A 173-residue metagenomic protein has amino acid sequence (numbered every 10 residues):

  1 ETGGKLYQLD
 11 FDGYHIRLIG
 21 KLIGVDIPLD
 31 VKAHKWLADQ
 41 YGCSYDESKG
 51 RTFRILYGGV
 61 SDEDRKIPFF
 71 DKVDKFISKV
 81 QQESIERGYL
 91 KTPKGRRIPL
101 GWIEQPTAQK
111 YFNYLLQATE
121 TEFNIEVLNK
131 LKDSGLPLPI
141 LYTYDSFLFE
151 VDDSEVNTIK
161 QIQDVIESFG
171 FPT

Functional and structural regions predicted by a protein language model:
E1-A108: Helical catalytic core of nucleic-acid polymerases
Q8-F11, T52, L138-D152: Catalytic palm active-site di-aspartate
F11, T119-F123, S154-T158: Short amphipathic alpha-helical segments
P28, E63-R65, L138-Y142, N157-I159: Extended hydrophobic-aromatic, low-complexity segments
E104-T121: Short glycine-/aliphatic-rich beta-strand segments at the starts of folded cytosolic domains
L116-G135: Short amphipathic alpha-helix segments
D133-L138, F169-F171: Short secondary-structure junctions
D153-T173: Polymerase palm active-site segment centered on the conserved acidic dipeptide of motif C
